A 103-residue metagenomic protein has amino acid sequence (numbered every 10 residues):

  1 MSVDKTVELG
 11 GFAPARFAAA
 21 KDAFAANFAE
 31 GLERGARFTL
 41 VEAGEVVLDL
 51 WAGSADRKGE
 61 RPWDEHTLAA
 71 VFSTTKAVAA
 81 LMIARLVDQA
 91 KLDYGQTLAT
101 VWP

Functional and structural regions predicted by a protein language model:
M1-R16: Short, compositionally biased leader-like segments
K5-V7, R61-E65: A short, mixed-charge helix-start or loop-turn motif at secondary-structure junctions
F12, R16, A70-T75: Extracytoplasmic/periplasmic, Sec-exported soluble proteins
P14-A29: Short, basic/aromatic recognition patches
A25-P62, Y94-Q96: A short, well-structured edge-of-sheet supersecondary motif
E65, A70-T74, L86-P103: Active-site helix/loop module of the DD-peptidase/beta-lactamase fold, centered on the serine-lysine SxxK catalytic
A79: Active/ligand-binding-proximal structured segments within catalytic/core domains that scaffold catalytic residues
I83: Short alpha-helical "switch" segments that flank and position catalytic residues in signal-transduction proteins
